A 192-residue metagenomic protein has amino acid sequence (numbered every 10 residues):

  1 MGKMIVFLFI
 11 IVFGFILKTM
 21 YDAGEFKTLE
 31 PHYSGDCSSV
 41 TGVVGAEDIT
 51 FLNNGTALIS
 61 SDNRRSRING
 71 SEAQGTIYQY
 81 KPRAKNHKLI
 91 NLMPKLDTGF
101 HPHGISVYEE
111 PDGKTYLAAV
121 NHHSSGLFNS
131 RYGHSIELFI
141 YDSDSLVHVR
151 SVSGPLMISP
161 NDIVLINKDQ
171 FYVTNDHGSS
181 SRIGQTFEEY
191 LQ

Functional and structural regions predicted by a protein language model:
M1-M4: Positively charged n-region of N-terminal signal peptides that target proteins for export
F9-G35, G75-Y80: Blade/loop signatures of beta-propeller domains
D22-V44, K85-N91, S145-L146: A short helix->beta-strand "capping" segment at the edge of beta-propeller domains
C37-N63: Short extracytoplasmic
V40, G45-A46, R64-S66, G70-P111 (+1 more regions): Blade-loop segments of beta-propeller domains
L58-S60, A119-V120, V173-T174: Residue position within the beta-strands of beta-propeller blades
A73-A84, R131-S143, Y190-Q192: Beta-propeller blade signature
M93-E109, K114-Q170, G178-S181, Q185-T186: Asp-box/WD-like beta-propeller blade repeats and closely related beta-sheet repeat scaffolds
